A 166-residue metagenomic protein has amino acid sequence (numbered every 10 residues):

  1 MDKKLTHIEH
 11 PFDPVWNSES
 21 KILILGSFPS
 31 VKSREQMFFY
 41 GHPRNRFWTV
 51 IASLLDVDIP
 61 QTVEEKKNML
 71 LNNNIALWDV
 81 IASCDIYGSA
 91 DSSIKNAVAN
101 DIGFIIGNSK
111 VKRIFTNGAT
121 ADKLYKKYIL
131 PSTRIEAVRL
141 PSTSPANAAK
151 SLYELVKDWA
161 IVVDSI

Functional and structural regions predicted by a protein language model:
M1-K21, P43, A90-G103, K126-I166: C-terminal capping/extension of enzyme domains
K21-S27: Short, hydrophobic/glycine-enriched beta-strand segments
S27, D79-A82, S142: Short loop/turn segments at strand-loop or loop-helix junctions that form parts of catalytic or ligand-binding pockets
V31-R34, D85-G88, D122-Y125, P145-A149: Short catalytic/ligand-binding loop motif for oxyanion handling, primarily in non-cytosolic enzymes, centered on
K32-S93: Short, surface-exposed acidic-centric catalytic microdomains
P60, G103, K123: Short polar/charged helix/loop
N72-T120: Internal catalytic-core helix/loop-beta-alpha segment that presents or stabilizes conserved functional determinants
